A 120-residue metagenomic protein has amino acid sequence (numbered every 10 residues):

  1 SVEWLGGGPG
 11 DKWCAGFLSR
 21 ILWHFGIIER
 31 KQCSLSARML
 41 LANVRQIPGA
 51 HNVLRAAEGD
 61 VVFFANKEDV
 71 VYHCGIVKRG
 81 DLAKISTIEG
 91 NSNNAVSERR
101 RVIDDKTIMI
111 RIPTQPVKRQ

Functional and structural regions predicted by a protein language model:
S1-E58: Catalytic cysteine-centered active-site loop
H51, E68-Q120: Aromatic- and glycine-rich peptidoglycan recognition patches
